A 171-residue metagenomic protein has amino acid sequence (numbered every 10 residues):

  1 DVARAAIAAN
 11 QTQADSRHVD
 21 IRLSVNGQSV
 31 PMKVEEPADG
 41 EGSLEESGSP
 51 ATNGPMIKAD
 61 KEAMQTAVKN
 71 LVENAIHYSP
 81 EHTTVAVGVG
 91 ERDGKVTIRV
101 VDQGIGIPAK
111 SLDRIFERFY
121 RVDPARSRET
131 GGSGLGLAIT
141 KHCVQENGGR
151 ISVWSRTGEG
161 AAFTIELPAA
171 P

Functional and structural regions predicted by a protein language model:
T12, I105-G106: Glycine-rich G1-box
M32, T52-A59: Conserved micro-motifs of the catalytic ATP-binding
M64-Q65, V96: A residue-level detector for a conserved hydrophobic packing site within the catalytic ATP-binding domain
A75-I76: Short helix-loop "hinge" at the ATP-lid/N-box region of the Bergerat-fold HATPase_c
H82-G94: Short beta-strand/loop element within the Bergerat-fold HATPase_c
I107-R121: Short conserved segment of the HATPase_c
G148-G149: Conserved glycine-rich
